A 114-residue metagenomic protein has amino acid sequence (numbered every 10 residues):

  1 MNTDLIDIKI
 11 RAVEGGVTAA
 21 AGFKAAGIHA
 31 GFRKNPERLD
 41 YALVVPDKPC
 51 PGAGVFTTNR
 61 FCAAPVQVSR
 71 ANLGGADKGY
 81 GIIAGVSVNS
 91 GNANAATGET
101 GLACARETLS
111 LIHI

Functional and structural regions predicted by a protein language model:
M1-F56: N-terminal amphipathic/basic leader segments beginning at the initiator methionine
N35-R38, G79-G85: N-terminal glycine-rich anion-binding loops that anchor highly charged ligand groups
D40-Y41, Q67, G85, R106-S110: Predominant activation on well-ordered alpha-helical scaffold segments within soluble catalytic domains
P51-G79: Glycine-rich oxoanion-binding loops at beta->alpha junctions
R60-A64, E99-E107: Glycine-rich anion/phosphate-binding loops
G91-A95: A short, flexible beta-alpha/helix-coil linker loop
I112-I114: Conserved small/polar residues in nucleotide/adenosyl-binding loops
